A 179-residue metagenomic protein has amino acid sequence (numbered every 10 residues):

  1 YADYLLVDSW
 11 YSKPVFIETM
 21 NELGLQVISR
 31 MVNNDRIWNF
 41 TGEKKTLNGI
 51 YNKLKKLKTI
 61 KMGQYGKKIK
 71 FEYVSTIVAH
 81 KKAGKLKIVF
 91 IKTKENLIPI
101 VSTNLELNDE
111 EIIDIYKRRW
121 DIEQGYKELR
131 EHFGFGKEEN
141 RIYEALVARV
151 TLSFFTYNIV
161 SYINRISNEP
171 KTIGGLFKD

Functional and structural regions predicted by a protein language model:
Y1-D179: Single, function-defining residue in the core of a domain
